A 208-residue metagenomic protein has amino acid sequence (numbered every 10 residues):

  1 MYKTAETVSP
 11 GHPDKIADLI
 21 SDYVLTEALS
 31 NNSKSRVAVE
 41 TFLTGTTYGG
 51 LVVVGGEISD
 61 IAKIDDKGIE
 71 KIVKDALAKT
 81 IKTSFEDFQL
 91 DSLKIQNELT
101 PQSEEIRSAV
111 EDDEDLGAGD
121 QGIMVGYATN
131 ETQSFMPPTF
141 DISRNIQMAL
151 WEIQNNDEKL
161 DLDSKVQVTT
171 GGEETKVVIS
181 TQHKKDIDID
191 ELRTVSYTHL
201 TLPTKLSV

Functional and structural regions predicted by a protein language model:
M1-S35: N-terminal, positively charged regions that mediate nucleic acid binding
K3-T4, D115-Q133: Residues forming anionic-ligand binding surfaces in small-molecule and nucleic-acid pockets of primarily soluble enzymes
N32-E40, T83-L93, E152-T169, L200: Flexible, glycine/charged-enriched surface loops at secondary-structure junctions
V37-E40, Y48-A109: Glycine-rich, N-terminal phosphate-binding loop and its surrounding beta-alpha-beta segment
I61-I69, F135, D186-R193: Short, conserved charged micro-motifs
P138-D157, S196: Internal alpha/beta scaffold segment
D161-S164, G172-Y197: Loop-centered beta-sheet repeat module
T198-T204: Conserved small/polar residues in nucleotide/adenosyl-binding loops
